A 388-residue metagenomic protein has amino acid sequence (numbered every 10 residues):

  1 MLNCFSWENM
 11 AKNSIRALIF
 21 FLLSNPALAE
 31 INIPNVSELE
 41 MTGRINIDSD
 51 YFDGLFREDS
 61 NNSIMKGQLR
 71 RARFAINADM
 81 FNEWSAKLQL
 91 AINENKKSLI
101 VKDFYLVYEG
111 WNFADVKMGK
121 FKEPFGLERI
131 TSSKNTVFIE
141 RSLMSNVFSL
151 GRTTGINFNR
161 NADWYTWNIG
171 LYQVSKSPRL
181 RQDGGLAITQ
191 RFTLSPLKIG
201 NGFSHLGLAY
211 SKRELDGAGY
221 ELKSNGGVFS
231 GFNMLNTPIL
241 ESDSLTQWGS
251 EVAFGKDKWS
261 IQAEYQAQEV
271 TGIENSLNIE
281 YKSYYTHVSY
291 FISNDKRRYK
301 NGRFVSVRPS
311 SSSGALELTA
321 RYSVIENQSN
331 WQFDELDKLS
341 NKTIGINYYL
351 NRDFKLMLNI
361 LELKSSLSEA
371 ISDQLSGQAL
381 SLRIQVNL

Functional and structural regions predicted by a protein language model:
M1-K12: N-terminal secretory signal peptides that target proteins for export/translocation
A11-F20: Sec-dependent signal peptide recognition, specifically the positively charged N-region followed immediately by
S24-P26: N-terminal signal peptide c-region/cleavage motif recognized by signal peptidases
I31-G54, N61-D216, Y285, Y290-S310 (+1 more regions): Outer membrane beta-barrel
P34, R57-N61, G219-L388: Outer-membrane beta-barrel pore domains
